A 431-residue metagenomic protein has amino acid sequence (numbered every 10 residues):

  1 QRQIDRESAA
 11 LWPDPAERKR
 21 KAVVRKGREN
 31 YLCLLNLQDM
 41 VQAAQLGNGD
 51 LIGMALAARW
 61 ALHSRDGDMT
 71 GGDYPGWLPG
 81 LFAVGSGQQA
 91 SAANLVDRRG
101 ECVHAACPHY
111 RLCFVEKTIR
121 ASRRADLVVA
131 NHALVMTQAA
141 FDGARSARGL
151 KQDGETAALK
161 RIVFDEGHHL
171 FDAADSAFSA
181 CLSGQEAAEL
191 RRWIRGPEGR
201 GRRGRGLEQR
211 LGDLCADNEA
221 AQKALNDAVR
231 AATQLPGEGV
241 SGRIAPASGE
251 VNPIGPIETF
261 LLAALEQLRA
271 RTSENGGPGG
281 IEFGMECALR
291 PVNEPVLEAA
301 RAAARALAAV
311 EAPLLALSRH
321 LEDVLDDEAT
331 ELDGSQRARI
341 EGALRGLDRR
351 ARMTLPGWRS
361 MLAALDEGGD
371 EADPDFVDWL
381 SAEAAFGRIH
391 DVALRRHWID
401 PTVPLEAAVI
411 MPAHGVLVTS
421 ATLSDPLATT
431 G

Functional and structural regions predicted by a protein language model:
R2, C33-L35, V41, T137-A139 (+3 more regions): Short helix/loop capping segments that flank catalytic or ligand/cofactor-binding pockets
R2-D126, A133, R192-R195, G199-Q267 (+1 more regions): A substrate-engagement module of RecA-like helicase motors
E17-K21, A157-K160, A413-H414: Short glycine-/polar-rich loops that comprise or flank the Walker A/P-loop and associated switch/sensor motifs
Q88, A92-R123, A139-Q152, V310 (+1 more regions): A contiguous, basic/glycine-rich beta-loop/short-helix subdomain that forms a polymer-engagement track
L127-N131, V163-F164, V416-T419: Structural recognition of the conserved hydrophobic beta-strand(s) that form the central parallel beta-sheet of P-loop
A133-L134, H168-H169, L423: Catalytic acidic motif of RecA-like/P-loop NTPases
T156-F178, L182: SF2 helicase catalytic motif II
E198-W358: Long, compositionally biased non-active-site segments enriched in small/hydrophobic residues and glycine
